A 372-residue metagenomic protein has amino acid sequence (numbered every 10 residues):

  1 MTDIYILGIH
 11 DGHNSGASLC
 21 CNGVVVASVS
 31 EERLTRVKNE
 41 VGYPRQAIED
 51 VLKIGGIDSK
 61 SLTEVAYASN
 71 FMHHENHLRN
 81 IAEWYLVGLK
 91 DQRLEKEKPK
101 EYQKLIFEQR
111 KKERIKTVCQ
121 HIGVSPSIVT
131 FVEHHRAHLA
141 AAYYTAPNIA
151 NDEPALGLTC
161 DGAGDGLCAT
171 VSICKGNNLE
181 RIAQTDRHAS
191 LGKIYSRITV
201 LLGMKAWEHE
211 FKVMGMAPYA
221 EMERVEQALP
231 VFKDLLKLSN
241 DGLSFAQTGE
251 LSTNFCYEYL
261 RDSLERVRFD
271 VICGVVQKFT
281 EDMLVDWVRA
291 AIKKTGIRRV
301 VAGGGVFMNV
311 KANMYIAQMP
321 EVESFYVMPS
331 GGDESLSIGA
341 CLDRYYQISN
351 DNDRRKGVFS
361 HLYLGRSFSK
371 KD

Functional and structural regions predicted by a protein language model:
M1-D372: Short acidic/glycine-rich loops and adjacent helix/strand connectors that line catalytic pockets where negatively
